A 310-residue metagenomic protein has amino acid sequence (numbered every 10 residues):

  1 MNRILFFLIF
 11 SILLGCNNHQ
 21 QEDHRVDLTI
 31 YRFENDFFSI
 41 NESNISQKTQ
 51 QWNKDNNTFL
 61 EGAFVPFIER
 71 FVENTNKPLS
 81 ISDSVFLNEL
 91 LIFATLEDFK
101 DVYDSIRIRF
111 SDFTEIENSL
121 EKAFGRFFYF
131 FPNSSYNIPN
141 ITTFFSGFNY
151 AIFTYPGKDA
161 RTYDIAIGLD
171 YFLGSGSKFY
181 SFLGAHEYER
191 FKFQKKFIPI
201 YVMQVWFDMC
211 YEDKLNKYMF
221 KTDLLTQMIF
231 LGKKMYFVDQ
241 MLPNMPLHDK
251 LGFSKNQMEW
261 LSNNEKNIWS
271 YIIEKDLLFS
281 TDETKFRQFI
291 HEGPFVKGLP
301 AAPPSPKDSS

Functional and structural regions predicted by a protein language model:
N2-F7: Sec-dependent signal peptide recognition, specifically the positively charged N-region followed immediately by
I12-G15: C-terminal motif of bacterial Sec signal peptides marking the signal peptidase cleavage site
N17-N88: N-terminal mature-domain "stem" immediately C-terminal to a signal peptide or N-terminal signal-anchor/transmembrane
D36, W52-D55, R70, F93 (+6 more regions): Residues that form generic nucleotide/phosphate-binding pockets
N88-M258, S310: Acidic/His-rich structured neighborhood in mature extracellular/periplasmic domains
P246-D282: Internal helical hairpin/lid segments
F279-S310: C-terminal soluble interaction/assembly domains
